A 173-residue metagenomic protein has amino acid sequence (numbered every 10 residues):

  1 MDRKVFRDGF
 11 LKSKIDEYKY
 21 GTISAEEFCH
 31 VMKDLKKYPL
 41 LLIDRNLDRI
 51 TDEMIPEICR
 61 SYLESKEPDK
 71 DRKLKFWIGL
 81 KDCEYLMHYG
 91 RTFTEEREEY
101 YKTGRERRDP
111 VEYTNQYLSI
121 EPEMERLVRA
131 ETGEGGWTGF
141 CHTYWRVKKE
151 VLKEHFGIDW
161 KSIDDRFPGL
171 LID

Functional and structural regions predicted by a protein language model:
M1-C29, K33: Short terminal alpha-helical segments
Y38-R97, Y101, R105-R108, T114-F167: Acidic, low-complexity, intrinsically disordered interaction modules
L171-D173: Short acidic DE-rich linear segments
